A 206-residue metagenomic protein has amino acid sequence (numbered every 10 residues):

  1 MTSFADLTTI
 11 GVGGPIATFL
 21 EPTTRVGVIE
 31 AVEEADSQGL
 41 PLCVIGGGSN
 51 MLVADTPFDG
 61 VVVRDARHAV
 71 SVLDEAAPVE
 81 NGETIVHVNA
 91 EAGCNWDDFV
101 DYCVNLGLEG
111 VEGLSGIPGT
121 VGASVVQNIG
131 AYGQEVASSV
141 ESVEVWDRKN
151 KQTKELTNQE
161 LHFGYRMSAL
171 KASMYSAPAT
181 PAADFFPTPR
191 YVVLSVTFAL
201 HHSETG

Functional and structural regions predicted by a protein language model:
M1-K149: Anion-binding (especially nucleotide phosphate/pyrophosphate-binding) glycine-rich loop and adjoining beta-alpha core
G113-L114, S124-G206: FAD-binding subdomain of flavoenzyme oxidoreductases
